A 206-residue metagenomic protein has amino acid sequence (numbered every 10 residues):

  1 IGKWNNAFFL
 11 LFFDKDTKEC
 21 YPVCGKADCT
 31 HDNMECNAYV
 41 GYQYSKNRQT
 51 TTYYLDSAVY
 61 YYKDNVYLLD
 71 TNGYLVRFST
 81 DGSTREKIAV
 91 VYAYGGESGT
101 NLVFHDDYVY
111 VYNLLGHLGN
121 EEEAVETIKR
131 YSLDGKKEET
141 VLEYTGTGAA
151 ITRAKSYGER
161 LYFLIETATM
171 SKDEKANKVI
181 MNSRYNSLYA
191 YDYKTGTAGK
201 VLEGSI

Functional and structural regions predicted by a protein language model:
I1, D32-Y60, Y94-D106, G146-G158 (+1 more regions): Repeated scaffold domains used in trafficking and secretory/extracellular systems, primarily beta-propellers
I1-L10, T52-D70, V103, D107-G119 (+3 more regions): Short beta-strand elements that form the blades of beta-propeller/WD-repeat-like and other beta-sheet-rich scaffold
N6-F8, T71-G73, S98-T100, A124 (+1 more regions): Repeated polar recognition positions within modular binding domains
F9-N37, G73-A93, G119-T145, S171-G204: Surface-exposed loop/turn elements that mediate protein-protein interactions on large endomembrane-trafficking
V111-L118, V125-K129, E139-T152, Y157 (+1 more regions): N-terminal hydrophobic targeting segments
